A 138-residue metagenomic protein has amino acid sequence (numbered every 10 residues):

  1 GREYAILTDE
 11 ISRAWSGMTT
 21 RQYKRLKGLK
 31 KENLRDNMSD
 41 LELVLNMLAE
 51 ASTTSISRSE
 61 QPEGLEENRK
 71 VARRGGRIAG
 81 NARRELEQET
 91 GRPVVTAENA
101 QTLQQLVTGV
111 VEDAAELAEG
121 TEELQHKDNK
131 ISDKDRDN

Functional and structural regions predicted by a protein language model:
G1-N138: Positively charged, phosphate-engaging catalytic surfaces used for nucleic-acid and nucleotide handling
